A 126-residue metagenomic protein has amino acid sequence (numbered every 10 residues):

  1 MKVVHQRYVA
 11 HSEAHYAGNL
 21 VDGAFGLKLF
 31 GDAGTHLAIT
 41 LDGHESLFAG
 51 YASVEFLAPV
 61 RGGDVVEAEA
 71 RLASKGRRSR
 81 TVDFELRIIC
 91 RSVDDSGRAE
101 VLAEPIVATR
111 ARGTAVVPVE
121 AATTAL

Functional and structural regions predicted by a protein language model:
M1-L47, A108-R110, T114-L126: Hot-dog-fold acyl-thioester-processing enzymes
G34-A73, S79, D94, I106: Hydrophobic beta-strand-centered segment that forms part of the acyl-chain substrate-binding groove
R61-G62, R71-L126: HotDog/MaoC-like acyl-thioester-processing domains
